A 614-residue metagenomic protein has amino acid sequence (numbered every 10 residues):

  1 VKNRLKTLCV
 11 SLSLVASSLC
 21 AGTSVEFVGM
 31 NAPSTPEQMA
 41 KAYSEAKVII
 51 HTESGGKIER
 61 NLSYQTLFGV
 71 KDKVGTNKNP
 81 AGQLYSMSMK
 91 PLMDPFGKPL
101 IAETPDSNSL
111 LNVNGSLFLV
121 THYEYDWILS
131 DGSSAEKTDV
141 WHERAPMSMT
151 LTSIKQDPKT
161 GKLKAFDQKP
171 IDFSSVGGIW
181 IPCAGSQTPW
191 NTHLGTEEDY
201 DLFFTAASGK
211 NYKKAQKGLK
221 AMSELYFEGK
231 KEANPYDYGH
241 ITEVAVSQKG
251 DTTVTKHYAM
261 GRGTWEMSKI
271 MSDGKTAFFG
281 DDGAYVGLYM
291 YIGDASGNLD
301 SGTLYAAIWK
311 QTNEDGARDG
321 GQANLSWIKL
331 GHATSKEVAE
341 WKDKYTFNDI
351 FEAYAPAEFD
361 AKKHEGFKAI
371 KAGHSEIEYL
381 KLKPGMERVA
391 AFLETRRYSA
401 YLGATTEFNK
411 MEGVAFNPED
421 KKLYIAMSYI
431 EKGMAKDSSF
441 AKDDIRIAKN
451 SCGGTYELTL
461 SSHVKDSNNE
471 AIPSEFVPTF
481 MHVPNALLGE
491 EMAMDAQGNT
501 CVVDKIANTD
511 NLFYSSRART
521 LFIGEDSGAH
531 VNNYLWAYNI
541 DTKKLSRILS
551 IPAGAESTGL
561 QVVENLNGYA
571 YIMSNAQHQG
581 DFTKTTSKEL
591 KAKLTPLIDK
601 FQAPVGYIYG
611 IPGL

Functional and structural regions predicted by a protein language model:
V1-G22: Gram-negative bacterial Sec-dependent N-terminal signal peptides
G22-L614: Conserved small-residue
